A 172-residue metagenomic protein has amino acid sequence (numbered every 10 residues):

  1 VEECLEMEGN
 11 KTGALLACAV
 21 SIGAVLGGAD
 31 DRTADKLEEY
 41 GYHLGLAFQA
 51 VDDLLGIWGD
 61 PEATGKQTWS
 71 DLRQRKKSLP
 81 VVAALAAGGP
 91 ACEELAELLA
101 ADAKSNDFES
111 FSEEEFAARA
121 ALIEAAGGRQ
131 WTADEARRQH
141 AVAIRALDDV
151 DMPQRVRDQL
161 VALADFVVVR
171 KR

Functional and structural regions predicted by a protein language model:
V1-R172: All-alpha prenyltransferase/terpene-synthase fold signal
